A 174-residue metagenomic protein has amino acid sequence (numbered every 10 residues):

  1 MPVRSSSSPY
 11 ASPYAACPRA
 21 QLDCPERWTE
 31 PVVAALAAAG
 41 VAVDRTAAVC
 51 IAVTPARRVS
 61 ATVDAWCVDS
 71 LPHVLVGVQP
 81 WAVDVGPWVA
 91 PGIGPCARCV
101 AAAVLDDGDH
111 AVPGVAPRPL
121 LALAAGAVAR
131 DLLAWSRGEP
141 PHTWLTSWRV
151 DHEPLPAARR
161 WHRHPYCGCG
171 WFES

Functional and structural regions predicted by a protein language model:
M1-S174: Adenine nucleotide-associated cytosolic modules
